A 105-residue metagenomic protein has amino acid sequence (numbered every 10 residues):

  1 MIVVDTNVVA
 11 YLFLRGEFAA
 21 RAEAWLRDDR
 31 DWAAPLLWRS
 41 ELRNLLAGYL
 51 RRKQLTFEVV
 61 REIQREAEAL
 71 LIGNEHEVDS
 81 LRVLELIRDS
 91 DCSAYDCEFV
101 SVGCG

Functional and structural regions predicted by a protein language model:
M1-L37, Y49-E58: Short, well-structured N-terminal submotif of metal-dependent ribonuclease cores
V8-A10, N44-A47, F99-S101: Hydrophobic side chains within alpha-helical segments
W25-R27, E68, C104: Short glycine-enriched loop/turn motifs at secondary-structure junctions
A34, V59, D91, Y95: Conserved acidic
R43-I72, S80-V83: Active-site-proximal, substrate-binding regions of enzyme catalytic domains and RNA-binding/basic surfaces
I72-G105: Active-site neighborhoods of divalent-metal-dependent phosphate/nucleic-acid chemistry enzymes
